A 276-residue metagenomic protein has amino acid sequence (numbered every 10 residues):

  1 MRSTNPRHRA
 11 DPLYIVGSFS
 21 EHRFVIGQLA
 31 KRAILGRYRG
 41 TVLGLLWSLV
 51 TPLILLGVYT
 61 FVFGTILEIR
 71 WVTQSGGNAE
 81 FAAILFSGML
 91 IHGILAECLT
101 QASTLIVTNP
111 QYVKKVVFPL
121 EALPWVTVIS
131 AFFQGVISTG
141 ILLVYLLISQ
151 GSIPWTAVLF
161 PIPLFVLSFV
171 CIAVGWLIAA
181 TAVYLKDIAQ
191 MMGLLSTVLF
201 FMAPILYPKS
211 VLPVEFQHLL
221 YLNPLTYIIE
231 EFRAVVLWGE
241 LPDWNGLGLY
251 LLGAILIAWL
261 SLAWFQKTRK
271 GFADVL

Functional and structural regions predicted by a protein language model:
M1-L276: Hydrophobic transmembrane alpha-helices and immediately adjacent juxtamembrane helices of multi-pass inner-membrane
